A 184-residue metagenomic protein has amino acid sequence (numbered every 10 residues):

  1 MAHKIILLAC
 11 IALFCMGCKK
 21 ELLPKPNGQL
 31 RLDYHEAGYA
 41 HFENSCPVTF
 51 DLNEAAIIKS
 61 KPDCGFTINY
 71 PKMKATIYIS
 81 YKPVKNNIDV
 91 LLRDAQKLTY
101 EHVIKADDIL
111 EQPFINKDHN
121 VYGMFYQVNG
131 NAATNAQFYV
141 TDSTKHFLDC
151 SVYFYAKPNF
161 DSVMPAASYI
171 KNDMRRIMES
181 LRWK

Functional and structural regions predicted by a protein language model:
M1-I5: Positively charged n-region of N-terminal signal peptides that target proteins for export
F14-G17: C-terminal motif of bacterial Sec signal peptides marking the signal peptidase cleavage site
K19-K25: Bacterial lipoprotein signal-peptidase II cleavage site
P26-C46: Post-signal peptide N-terminal segment of mature Sec-exported envelope proteins
S45-K97: Secretory pathway targeting signatures of secreted, lumenal, and periplasmic proteins
I77-K85, Q137-F138, F160-S168: Second-shell loop/turn segments in exported
Q96-S151: Signature of long, low-cysteine stretches enriched in small and polar/charged residues
S151-K184: Surface-exposed amphipathic alpha-helical segments
